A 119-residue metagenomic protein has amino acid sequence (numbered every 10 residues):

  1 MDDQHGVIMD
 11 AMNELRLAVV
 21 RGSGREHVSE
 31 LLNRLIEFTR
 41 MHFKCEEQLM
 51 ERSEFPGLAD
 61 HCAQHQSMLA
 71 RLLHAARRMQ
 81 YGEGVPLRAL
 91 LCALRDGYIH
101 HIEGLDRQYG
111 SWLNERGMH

Functional and structural regions predicted by a protein language model:
M1-H119: Small-residue-biased structural context
